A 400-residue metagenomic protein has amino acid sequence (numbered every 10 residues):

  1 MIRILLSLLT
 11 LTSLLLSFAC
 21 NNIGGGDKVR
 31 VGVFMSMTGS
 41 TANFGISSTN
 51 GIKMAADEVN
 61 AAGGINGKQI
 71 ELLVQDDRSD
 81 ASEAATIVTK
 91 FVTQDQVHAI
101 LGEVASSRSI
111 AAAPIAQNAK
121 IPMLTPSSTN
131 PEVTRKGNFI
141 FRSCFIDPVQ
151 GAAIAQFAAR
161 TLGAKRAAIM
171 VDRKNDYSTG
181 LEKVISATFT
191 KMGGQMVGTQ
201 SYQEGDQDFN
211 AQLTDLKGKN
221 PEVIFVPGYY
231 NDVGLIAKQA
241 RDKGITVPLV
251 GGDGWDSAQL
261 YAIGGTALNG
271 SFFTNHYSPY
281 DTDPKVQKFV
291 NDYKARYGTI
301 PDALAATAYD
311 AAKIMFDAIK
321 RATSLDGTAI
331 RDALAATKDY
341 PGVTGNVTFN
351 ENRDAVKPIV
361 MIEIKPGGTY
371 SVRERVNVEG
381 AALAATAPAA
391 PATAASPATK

Functional and structural regions predicted by a protein language model:
M1-R30, A61, E379-K400: Short, low-complexity disordered leader/linker segments with a strong preference for bacterial N-terminal type II
N21-I23, D27-K28, N43-S48, E58 (+4 more regions): Beta-alpha junction/loop-to-helix N-cap segments that form part of ligand/metal-binding clefts
G32-K53, Q75-S82, V104-A105, M170-T179 (+3 more regions): Extracytoplasmic "Venus flytrap"
M37, I140-E204, V223, M315: An alpha-beta-alpha
A84, S143-R166, T179-L181, Q207-N210 (+4 more regions): Hydrophobic alpha-helical segments within soluble ligand-binding/sensing domains
A116, E182-T274, A384-A385, A389-T399: Extracellular/periplasmic bilobed ligand-binding domains
A237-Y309, K320, L325, I364 (+1 more regions): Extracellular/periplasmic periplasmic-binding protein-like sensory domains
A295-A305, F316-Y370, A392, P397-K400: Segments of small-molecule ligand-sensing domains
